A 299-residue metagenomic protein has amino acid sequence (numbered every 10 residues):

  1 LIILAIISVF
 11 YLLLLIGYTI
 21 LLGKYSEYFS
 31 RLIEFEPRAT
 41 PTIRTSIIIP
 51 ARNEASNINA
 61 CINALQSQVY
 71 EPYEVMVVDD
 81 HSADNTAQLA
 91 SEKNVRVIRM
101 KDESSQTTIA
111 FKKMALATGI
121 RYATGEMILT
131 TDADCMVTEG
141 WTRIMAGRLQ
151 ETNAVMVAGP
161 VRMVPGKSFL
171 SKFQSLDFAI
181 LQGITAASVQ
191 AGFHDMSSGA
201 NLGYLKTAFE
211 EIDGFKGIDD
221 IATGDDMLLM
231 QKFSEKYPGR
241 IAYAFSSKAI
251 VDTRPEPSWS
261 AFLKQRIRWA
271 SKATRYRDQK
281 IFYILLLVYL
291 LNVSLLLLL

Functional and structural regions predicted by a protein language model:
L1-A39, S175: N-terminal membrane-anchoring/stem segments of glycan-assembly enzymes
I43-S46, E74, L228: Cell-envelope/extracellular polymer assembly enzymes that use nucleotide-activated donors
S56-A60, D84-E92, G140: Acidic helix N-cap motif at the loop->helix transition within catalytic regions of sugar-transfer enzymes
N63-P72: Short, acidic, metal-binding catalytic loop of nucleotide-sugar glycosyltransferases
Y73-M76, A87-Y122: Conserved donor nucleotide-binding strand/loop of the catalytic core
N85, A133-R148: Acidic donor-binding/catalytic loop of UDP-sugar-dependent glycosyltransferases, especially processive GT2
I128: Short aromatic/hydrophobic "clamp" motif used to bind/position activated sugar donors
L149-Q182, T207-E210, K216-I281: Catalytic donor/gating beta->alpha subdomain of glycosyltransferases that bind UDP-sugars
